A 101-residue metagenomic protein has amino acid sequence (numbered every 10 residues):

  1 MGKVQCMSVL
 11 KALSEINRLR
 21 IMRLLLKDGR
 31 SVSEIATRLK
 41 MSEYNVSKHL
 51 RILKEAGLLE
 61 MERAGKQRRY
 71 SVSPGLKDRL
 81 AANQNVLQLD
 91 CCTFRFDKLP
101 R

Functional and structural regions predicted by a protein language model:
M1-Q5, G75-R101: Amphipathic alpha-helical dimerization/coiled-coil segments that flank or bridge DNA-binding/regulatory modules
V4-S42, Q67-K77: N-terminal helix-turn-helix DNA-binding core of bacterial DNA-binding proteins
R30, A56, F94-F96: Generic hydrophobic, helix-prone segments enriched in Leu/Val/Ile
T37, K54-E55: Alpha-helical residues within the helix-turn-helix
N45: Residues in the helix-turn-helix
L50-R51: Short, hydrophobic-biased segments on the C-terminal half of alpha helices that form "recognition helices"
E55-G65, S71: Beta-hairpin "wing" of winged helix-turn-helix
